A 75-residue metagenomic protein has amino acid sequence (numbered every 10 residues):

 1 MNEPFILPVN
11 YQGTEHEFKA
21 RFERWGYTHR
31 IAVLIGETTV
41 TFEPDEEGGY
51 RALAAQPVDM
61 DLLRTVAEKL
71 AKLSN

Functional and structural regions predicted by a protein language model:
M1-N75: Cysteine-centric segments in proteins
